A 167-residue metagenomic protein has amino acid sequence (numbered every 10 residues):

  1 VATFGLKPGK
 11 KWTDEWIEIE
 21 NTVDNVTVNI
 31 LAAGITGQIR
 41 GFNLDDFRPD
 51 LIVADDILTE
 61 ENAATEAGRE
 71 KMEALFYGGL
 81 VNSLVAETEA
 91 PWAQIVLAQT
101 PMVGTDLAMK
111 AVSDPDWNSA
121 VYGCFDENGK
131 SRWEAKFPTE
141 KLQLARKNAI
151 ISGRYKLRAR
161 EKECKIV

Functional and structural regions predicted by a protein language model:
V1-Q38: Conserved nucleotide-state-sensing and coupling region of NTP-binding domains
I17, I30-A32, I52-A54, L80 (+2 more regions): Generic structural hydrophobic/aromatic packing signal, biased to beta-strands
E18-N21, N43, V81-N82: A generic local secondary-structure boundary/capping motif
V23, G34-T36, L58, P101 (+1 more regions): A broadly conserved detector of short glycine/acidic/proline-rich loop/turn motifs that flank catalytic sites and bind
D24-N25, I39-D50: Short basic/glycine-enriched coil/helix segment immediately N-terminal to the Walker B
V28-A33, R48-D50, L75-F76: Buried hydrophobic core signal strongest for RNase H-like alpha/beta domains in large, well-folded nucleic-acid enzymes
D50-E60: SF2 helicase catalytic motif II
E60-V167: Non-catalytic, compositionally simple segments
